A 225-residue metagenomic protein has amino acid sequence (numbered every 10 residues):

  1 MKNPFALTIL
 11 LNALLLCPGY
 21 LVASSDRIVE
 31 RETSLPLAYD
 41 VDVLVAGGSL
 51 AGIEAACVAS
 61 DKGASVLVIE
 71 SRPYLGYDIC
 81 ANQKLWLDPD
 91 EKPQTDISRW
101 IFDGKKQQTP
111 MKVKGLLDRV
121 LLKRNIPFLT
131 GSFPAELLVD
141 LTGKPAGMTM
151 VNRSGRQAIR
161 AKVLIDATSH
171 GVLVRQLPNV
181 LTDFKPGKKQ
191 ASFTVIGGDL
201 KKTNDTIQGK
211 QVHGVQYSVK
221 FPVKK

Functional and structural regions predicted by a protein language model:
T8-G19: Bacterial N-terminal signal peptides
R27-E30, S34-L35, D78, D90-E91 (+5 more regions): Flavin (FAD/FMN)-binding glycine-rich loop and adjacent Rossmann-like elements that form
L35-S49: Beta1/beta-strand and adjacent pyrophosphate-binding region of the FAD-binding site in flavoprotein oxidoreductases
G52: N-terminal Rossmann-fold NAD(P) dinucleotide-binding loop
S65-E70: Short beta-strand "acidic-cap" motif of Rossmann-like dinucleotide-binding folds
P73-D96: Conserved N-terminal glycine-rich FAD pyrophosphate-binding loop of Rossmann-like flavoproteins
F102-L116: Short beta-strand to alpha-helix junction loop
K112-F128, P134: Helical element adjacent to the flavin cofactor pocket in flavoenzyme catalytic cores
